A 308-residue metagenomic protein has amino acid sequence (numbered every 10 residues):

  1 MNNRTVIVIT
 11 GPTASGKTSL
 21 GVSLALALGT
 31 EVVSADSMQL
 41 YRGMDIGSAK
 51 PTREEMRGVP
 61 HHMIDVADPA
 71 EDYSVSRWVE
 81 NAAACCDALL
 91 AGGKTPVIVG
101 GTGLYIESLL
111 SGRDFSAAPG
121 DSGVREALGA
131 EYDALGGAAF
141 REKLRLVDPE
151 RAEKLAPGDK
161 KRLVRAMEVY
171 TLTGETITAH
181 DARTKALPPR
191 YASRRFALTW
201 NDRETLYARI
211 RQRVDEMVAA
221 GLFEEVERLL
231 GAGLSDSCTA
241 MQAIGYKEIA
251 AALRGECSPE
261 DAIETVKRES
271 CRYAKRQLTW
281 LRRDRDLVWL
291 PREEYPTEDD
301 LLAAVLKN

Functional and structural regions predicted by a protein language model:
M1-N308: Phosphate/pyrophosphate-binding catalytic cores of soluble transferases and nucleic-acid-acting enzymes
